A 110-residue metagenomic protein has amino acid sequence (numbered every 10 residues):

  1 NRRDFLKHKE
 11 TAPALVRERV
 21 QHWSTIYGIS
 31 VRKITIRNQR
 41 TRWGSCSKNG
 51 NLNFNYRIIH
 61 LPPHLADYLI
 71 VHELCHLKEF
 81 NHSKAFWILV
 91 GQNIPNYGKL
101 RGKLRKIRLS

Functional and structural regions predicted by a protein language model:
N1-Y68, L77-S110: Active-site-proximal or metal-binding-adjacent scaffold patches in catalytic folds
E73: Walker B catalytic acidic pair
